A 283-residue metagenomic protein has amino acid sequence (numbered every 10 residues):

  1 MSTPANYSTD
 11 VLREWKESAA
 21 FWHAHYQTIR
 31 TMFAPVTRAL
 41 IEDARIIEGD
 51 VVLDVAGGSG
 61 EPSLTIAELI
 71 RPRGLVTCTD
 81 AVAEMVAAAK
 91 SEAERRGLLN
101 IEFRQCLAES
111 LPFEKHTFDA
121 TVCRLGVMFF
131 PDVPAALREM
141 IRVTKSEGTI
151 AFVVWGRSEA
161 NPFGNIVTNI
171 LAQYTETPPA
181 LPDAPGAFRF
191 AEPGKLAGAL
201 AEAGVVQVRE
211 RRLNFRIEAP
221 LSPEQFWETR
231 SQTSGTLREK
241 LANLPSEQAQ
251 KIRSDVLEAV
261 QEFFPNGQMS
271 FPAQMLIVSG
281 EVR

Functional and structural regions predicted by a protein language model:
S2-W15, F21, H25-Y26, R30-F33 (+3 more regions): Conserved Class I S-adenosyl-L-methionine
T28-D50, T65: Conserved alpha-helix/loop element of class I SAM-dependent methyltransferases that forms part of the SAM/SAH-binding
V51-L111, A135: Class I SAM-dependent methyltransferase SAM/SAH-binding core
I70, E92-A93, L171, L200 (+2 more regions): Conserved hydrophobic residues forming the short capping helix/wall of the S-adenosyl-L-methionine
E109-A120: A short acidic, Gly/Pro-enriched loop at the edge of an enzyme's catalytic core that lines a small-molecule cofactor
D119-P134, G156: A short SAM/SAH-binding and catalytic strip from SAM-dependent methyltransferases
P134, I141, K145-L221, L237: Conserved catalytic/acceptor-binding region of the Class I
